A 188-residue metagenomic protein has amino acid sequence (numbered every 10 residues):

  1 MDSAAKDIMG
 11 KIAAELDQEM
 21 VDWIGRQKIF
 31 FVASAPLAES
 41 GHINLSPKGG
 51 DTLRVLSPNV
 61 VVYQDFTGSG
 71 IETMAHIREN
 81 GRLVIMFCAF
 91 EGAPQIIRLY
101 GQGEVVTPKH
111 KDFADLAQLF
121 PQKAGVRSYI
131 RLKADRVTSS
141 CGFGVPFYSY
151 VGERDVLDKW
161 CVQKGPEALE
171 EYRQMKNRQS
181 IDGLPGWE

Functional and structural regions predicted by a protein language model:
M1-E188: Binding-site signature for planar aromatic cofactors or substrates
